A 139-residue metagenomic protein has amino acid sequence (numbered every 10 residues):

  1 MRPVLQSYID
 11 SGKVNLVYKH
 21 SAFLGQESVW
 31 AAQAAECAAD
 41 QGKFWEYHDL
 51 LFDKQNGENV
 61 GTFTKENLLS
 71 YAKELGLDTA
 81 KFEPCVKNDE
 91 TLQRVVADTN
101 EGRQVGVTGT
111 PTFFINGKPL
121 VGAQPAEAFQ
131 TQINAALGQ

Functional and structural regions predicted by a protein language model:
M1-D10, V60, L69-Q139: C-terminal cap of thioredoxin/glutaredoxin-like
M1-K73, Q139: Structural alpha/beta surface segment adjacent to cysteine/selenocysteine redox centers across thiol/disulfide enzymes
